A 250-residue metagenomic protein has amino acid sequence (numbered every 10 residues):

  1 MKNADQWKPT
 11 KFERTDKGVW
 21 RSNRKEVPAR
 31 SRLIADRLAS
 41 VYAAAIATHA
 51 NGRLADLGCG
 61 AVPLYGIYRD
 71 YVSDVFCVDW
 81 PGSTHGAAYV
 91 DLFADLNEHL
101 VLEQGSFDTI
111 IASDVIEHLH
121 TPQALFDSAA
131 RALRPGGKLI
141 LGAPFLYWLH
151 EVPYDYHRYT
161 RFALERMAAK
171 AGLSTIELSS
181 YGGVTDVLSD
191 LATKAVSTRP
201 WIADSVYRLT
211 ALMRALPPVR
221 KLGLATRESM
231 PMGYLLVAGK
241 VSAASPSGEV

Functional and structural regions predicted by a protein language model:
M1-G105, T109-I111, F126, E228-Y234 (+1 more regions): Conserved N-terminal segment of class I S-adenosyl-L-methionine
Q6-P9, G18-P28, H120-A124, S128-A129 (+2 more regions): S-adenosyl-L-methionine-dependent methyltransferase catalytic module, highlighting the catalytic core
R32, V115, P153-Y154: A generic secondary-structure micro-motif detector that highlights 1-2 residue hydrophobic/ambivalent hotspots embedded
H49, E117, Y159: Residue-level signal for short amphipathic helical patches enriched in basic/charged and nearby hydrophobic residues
V78, S113, S179-Y181: Conserved residues at the C-terminal ends of beta-strands
G82, E98, E117, Y147 (+1 more regions): Active-site micro-motifs of SAM-dependent methyltransferase domains
D108-H120: A short SAM/SAH-binding and catalytic strip from SAM-dependent methyltransferases
